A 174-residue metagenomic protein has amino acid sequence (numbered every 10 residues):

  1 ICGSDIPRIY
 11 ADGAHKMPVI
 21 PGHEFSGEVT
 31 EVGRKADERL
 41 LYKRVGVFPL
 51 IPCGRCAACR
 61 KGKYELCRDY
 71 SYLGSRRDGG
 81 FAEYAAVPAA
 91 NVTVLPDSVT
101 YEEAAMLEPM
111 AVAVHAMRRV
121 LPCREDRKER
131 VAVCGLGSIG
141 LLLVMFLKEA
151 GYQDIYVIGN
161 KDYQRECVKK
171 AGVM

Functional and structural regions predicted by a protein language model:
I1, E24, K43-R44, A58 (+2 more regions): Residue-level marker of beta-strand positions
C2-I6, I51-D69: Local cysteine-cluster metal-coordination motifs and their immediate loop/turn environment, predominantly Fe-S cluster
Y10-A57, P96-S98: Glycine-rich beta-strand-centered segment in the early N-terminal region that forms part of a ligand/cofactor-binding
K16-G22, L73-R77, E83: Short Gly/Pro-enriched turn/cap motifs at secondary-structure boundaries
R55-A58, R76-A86: A structural motif shared across PLP-dependent enzymes of the aminotransferase-like
A86-V94: Structured surface patches comprising rigid loops and adjacent beta-strands/short helices at the edges of well-ordered
V99-M174: Mid-domain Rossmann-like dinucleotide-binding core that forms the NAD(H)/NADP(H) cofactor-binding site
